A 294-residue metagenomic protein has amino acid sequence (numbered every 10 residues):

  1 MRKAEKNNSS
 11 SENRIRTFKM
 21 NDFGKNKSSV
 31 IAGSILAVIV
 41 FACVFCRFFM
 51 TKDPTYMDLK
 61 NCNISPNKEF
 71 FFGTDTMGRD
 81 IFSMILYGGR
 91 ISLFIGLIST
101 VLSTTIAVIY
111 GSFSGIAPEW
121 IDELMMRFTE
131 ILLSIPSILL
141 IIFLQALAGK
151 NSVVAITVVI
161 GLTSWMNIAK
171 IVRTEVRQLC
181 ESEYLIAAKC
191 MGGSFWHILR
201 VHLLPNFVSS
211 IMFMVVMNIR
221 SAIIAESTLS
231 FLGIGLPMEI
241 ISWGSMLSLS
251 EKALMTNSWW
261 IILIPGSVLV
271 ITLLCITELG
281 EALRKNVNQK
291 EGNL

Functional and structural regions predicted by a protein language model:
M1-A37, E278-L294: Transmembrane alpha-helical segments of polytopic membrane transport and secretion proteins
A42-T76, L232-I241: Hydrophobic alpha-helical transmembrane segments of membrane transport/permease proteins and related membrane-embedded
F71, D75, I81, I106 (+3 more regions): Generic hydrophobic transmembrane alpha-helix motif, especially the helices
I81-I116: Transmembrane alpha-helix signature in integral membrane proteins
L139-I142, N151, N167-I171, I211-S245: Non-cytoplasmic
A146-L147, V176, A225-I264, V268: Glycine-rich helix-loop "coupling/hinge" segments at transmembrane-helix boundaries in multipass transporters
T163, V216-I219, S258-L294: C-terminal transmembrane helix and the adjacent membrane-cytosol boundary/short C-terminal tail of inner/organellar
